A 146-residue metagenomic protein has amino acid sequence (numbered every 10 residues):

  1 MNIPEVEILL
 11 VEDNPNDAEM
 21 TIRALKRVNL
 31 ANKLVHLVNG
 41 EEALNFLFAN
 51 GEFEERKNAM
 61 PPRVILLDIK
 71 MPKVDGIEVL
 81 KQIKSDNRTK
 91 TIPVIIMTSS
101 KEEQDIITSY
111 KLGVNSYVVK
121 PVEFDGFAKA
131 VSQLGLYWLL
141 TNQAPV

Functional and structural regions predicted by a protein language model:
M1-L9, P15-V35, E41-L44, F48 (+2 more regions): Non-catalytic signal-transmission and effector/linker regions of two-component phosphorelay proteins
E55-M60, K84-K90, L112: Conserved phosphotransfer cores of two-component systems
I69-M71: Receiver (REC) domain active-site loop signature in two-component systems and cognate sites in sensor histidine kinases
K73-V74, I83: Hydrophobic residue at a beta-alpha junction that N-caps the helix immediately following a catalytic beta-strand/loop
N115: Short, glycine/charged-rich "phosphate-handling" switch motifs in NTP-dependent and phosphotransfer domains
K120: A Lys-centered signature of the CheY-like receiver
